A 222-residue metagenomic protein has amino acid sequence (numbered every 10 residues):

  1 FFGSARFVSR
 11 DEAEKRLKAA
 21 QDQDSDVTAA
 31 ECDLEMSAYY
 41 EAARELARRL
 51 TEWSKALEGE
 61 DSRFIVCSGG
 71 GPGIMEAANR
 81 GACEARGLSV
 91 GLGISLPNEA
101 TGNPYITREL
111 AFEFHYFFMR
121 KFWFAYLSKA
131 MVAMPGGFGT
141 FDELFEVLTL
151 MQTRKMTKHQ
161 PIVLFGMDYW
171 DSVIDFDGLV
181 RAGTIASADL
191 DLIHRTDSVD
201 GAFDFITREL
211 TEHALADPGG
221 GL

Functional and structural regions predicted by a protein language model:
F2-L92: Glycine-rich beta-alpha loop segments
R16-K18, C83-E84, E146-M151, G178-R181 (+1 more regions): Short, solvent-exposed amphipathic alpha-helical segments in soluble enzyme and RNA/protein-processing domains
E45, R49, A77, W123 (+4 more regions): Alpha-helical scaffold segments in soluble metabolic enzymes
L57-D61, N103-I106, W123-L127, R154-T157 (+1 more regions): Solvent-exposed alpha-helices and their adjacent loops that cap or buttress functional pockets in soluble metabolic
C67-M134, F138-F141, F145: Phosphate/pyrophosphate-binding betaalpha-module
R86-E99, P135, L148-S172, S187-A188: Short, acidic/small-residue loops that bind anionic groups at enzyme active sites
Q160, L164-L222: C-terminal functional extensions of proteins
